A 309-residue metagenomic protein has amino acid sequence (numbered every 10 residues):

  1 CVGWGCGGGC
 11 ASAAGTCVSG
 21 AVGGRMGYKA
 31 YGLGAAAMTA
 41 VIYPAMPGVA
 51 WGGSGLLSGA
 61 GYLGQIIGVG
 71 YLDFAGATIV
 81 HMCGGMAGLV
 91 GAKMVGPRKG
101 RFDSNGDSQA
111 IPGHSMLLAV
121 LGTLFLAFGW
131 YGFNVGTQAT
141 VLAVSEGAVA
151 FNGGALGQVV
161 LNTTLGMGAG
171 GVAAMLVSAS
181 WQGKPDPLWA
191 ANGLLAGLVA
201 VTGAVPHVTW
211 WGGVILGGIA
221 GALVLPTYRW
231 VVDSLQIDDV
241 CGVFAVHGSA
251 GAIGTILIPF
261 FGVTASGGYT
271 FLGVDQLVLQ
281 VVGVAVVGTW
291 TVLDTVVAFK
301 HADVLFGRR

Functional and structural regions predicted by a protein language model:
C1-R309: Glycine- and aromatic-enriched membrane alpha-helices
